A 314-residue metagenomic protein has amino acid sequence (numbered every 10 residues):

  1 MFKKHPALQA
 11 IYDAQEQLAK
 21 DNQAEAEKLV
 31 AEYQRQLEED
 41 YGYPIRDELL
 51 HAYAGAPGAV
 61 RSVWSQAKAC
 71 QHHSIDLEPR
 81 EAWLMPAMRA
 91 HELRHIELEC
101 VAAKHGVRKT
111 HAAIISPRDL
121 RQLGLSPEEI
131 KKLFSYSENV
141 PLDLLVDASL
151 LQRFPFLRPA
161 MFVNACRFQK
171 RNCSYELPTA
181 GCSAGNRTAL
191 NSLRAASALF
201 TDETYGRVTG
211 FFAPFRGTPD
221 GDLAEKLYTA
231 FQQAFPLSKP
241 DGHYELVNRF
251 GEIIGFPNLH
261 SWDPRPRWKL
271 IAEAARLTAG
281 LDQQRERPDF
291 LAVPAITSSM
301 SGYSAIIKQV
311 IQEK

Functional and structural regions predicted by a protein language model:
F2-C70, R80-A82, K132-F134, A279-K314: Auxiliary, metal-adjacent structural segments of Zn-dependent hydrolase domains
H73-R89: Short pre-active-site segment immediately N-terminal to the catalytic Zn-binding motif
L84, L98-S135: Post-HEXXH active-site segment of zinc metalloproteases
M88, E92-C100: Catalytic glutamate of the conserved HExxH
E97-V101, R153-L157: A generic secondary-structure signal for well-formed alpha-helical elements
D119-K131, L144, Q152, A165-Y175: A long, hydrophobic alpha-helical segment
S135-F154: An active-site-proximal "capping" alpha-helix that borders the catalytic cofactor pocket
R158-K314: Pan-zinc metallopeptidase signature
